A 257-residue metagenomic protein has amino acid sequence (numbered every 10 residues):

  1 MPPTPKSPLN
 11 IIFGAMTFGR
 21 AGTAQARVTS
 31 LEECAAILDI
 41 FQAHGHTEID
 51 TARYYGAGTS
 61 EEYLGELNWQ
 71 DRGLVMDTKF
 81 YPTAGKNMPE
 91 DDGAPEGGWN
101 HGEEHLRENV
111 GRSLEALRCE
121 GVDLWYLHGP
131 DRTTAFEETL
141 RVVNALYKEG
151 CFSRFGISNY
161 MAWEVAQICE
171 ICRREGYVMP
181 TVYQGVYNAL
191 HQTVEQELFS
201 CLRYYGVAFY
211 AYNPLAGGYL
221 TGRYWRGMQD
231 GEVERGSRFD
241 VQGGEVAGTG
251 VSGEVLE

Functional and structural regions predicted by a protein language model:
M1-V75, K148, Q229: N-terminal binding-site loop/beta-alpha segment at the start of enzyme catalytic domains that lines or forms
T4-A26, D77-G97, G121, Y126: N-terminal small/glycine-rich loop or linker at the start of catalytic domains across soluble metabolic enzymes
L9, T47, E120-D123, S153 (+1 more regions): Short acidic/polar active-site loop segments enriched in Thr and Asp
F13, F41, I49, L64 (+8 more regions): Conserved, mostly hydrophobic/aromatic
A15-T17, T51-R53, T78-F80, Y126-G129 (+3 more regions): A cross-domain feature marking catalytic cores of carbohydrate-active enzymes and several ubiquitous metabolic/repair
R27-Q42, W99-R118, F136-E138, V165-E170: Short, acidic/polar
I40-H46, E115-G121, L146-C151, Y205: A structural motif corresponding to the C-terminal end of an alpha-helix and its immediate exit/capping segment
R132-E257: Beta/alpha (TIM)-barrel catalytic core signal, keyed to glycine-rich beta->alpha loops juxtaposed to Asp/Glu that bind
